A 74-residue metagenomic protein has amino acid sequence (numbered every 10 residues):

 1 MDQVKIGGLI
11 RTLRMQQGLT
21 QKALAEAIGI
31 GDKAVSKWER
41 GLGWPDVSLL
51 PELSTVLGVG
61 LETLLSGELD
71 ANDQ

Functional and structural regions predicted by a protein language model:
M1-Q16: A short, Lys/Arg-rich alpha-helix, primarily the initiator
D2, T20, G31-A34, D46 (+1 more regions): Short coil turns linking two alpha-helices in DNA-binding domains
G8, G18-L19, P45-S48: Residue-level signal for the short linker/turn that defines the boundary of a DNA-recognition helix
R11, M15, G29, R40-L42 (+1 more regions): Residue-level detection of the helix-turn-helix DNA-binding "recognition helix"
G18-K37, E52: Short alpha-helical DNA-recognition segment
S48-T63: DNA major-groove recognition helix of helix-turn-helix/homeodomain DNA-binding modules
S66-Q74: Short, charged recognition helix plus adjacent turn of helix-turn-helix-like nucleic-acid-binding domains
